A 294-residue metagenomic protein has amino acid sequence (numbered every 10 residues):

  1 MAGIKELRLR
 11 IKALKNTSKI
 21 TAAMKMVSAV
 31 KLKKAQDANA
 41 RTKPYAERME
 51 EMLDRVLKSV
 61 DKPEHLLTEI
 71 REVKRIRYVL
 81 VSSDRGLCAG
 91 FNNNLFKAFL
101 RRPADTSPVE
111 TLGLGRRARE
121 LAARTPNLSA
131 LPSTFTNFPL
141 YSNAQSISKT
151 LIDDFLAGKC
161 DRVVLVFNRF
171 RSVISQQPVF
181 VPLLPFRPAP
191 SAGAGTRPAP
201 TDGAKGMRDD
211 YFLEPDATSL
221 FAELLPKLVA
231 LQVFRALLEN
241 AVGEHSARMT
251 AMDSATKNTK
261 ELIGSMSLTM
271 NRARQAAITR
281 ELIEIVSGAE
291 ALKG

Functional and structural regions predicted by a protein language model:
M1-G294: C-terminal beta-strand-loop-alpha-helix "lid" module of Rossmann-like NAD(P)-dependent dehydrogenases
